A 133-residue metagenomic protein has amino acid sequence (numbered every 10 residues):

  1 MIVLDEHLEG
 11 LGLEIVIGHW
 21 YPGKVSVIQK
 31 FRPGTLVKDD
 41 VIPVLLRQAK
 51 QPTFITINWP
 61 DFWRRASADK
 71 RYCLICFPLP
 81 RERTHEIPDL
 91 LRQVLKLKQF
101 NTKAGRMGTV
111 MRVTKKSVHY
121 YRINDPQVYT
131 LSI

Functional and structural regions predicted by a protein language model:
M1-E6, G10-Y21, D40, F62-I133: Acidic, PIN/NYN-like endoribonuclease modules and their adjacent C-terminal/linker elements
Y21-P22, K50: Proline-centered flexible-loop/turn and helix-kink motifs
G23-P33: A short beta-strand-loop structural module common to alpha/beta enzyme folds
I28-K30, I57, F77, V113: Conserved beta-strand termini and adjacent loop/short-helix elements that scaffold enzyme active sites in alpha/beta
F31-P33, P60, P80: Short, solvent-exposed coil/turn elements at secondary-structure transition points
L46-S67: Acidic, metal-binding active-site segment of PIN/NYN-like and related structure-specific nucleases
